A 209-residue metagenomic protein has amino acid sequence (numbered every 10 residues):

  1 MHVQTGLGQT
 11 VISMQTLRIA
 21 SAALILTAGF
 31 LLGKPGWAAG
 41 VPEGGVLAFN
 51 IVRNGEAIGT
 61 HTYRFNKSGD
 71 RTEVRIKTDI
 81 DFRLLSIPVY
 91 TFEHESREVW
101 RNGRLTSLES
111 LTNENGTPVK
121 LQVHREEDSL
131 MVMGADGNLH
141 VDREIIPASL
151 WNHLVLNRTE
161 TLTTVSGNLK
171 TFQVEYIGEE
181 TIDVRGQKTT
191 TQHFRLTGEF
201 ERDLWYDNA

Functional and structural regions predicted by a protein language model:
V3-L24: Bacterial N-terminal signal peptides that target proteins for export
S21-G33: Bacterial N-terminal signal peptides
G33-G40: Boundary at the C-terminal end of the N-terminal hydrophobic targeting segment
G40-G44, T106-T191, R195: Solvent-exposed helix/loop surface patches that form functional interfaces
E43-I51: A short, Trp-centered hydrophobic/proline-enriched beta-strand micro-motif
G55, E73-D81, T91, R97 (+1 more regions): Gly/Pro-enriched, hydrophobic low-complexity segments that function as extracytoplasmic propeptides/linkers
H61-N66, E93-V99, L121-V123, R202-L204: Hydrophobic/aromatic beta-strand elements that line small-molecule binding cavities or substrate pockets in beta-rich
T78-K120: Mid-chain, structured segments of secreted extracytoplasmic proteins
